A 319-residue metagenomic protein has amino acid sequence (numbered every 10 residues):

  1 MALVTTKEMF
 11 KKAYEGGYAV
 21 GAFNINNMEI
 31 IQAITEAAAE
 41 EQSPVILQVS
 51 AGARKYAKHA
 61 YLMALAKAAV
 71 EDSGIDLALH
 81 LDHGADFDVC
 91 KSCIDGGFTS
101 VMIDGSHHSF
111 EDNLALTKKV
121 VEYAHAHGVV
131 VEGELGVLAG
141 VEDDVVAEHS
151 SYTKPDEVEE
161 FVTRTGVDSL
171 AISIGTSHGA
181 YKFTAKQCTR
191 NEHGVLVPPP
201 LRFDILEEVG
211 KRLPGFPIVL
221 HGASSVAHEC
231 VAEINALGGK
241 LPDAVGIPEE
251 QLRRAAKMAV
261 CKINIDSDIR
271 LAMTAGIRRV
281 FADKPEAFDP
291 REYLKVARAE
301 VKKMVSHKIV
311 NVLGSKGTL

Functional and structural regions predicted by a protein language model:
V4-K12, N27-G52, H59-D76, G84-P217 (+7 more regions): Alpha/beta enzyme core
T5-G21, A287-E292: Generic N-terminal amphipathic, Lys/Arg-enriched alpha-helix
Y18, A39-S43, V260, L313: Charged, amphipathic alpha-helical interaction segments
L220-S225: Short catalytic/ligand-gating loop segments at beta-alpha or beta-beta junctions within enzyme catalytic domains
N235-A236, I247-L319: C-terminal alpha-helical cap/extension of soluble enzyme domains
